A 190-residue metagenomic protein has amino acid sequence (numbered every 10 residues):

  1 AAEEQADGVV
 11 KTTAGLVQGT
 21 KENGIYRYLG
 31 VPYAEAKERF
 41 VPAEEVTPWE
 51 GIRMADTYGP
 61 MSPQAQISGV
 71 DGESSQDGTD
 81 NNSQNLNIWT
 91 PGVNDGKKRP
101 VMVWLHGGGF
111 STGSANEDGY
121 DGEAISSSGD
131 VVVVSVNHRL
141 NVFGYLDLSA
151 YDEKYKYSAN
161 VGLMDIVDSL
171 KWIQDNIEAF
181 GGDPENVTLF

Functional and structural regions predicted by a protein language model:
A1-L163: Non-catalytic accessory segments of hydrolases
K156, F180-G181: Beta-rich strand-turn-strand
I166-Q174: Short, well-ordered amphipathic alpha-helical segments that serve as non-catalytic structural scaffolds within diverse
I173, G181-F190: Alpha/beta-hydrolase fold nucleophile elbow
I177: Hydrophobic pocket-lining residues that define ligand/cofactor binding sites across diverse proteins
